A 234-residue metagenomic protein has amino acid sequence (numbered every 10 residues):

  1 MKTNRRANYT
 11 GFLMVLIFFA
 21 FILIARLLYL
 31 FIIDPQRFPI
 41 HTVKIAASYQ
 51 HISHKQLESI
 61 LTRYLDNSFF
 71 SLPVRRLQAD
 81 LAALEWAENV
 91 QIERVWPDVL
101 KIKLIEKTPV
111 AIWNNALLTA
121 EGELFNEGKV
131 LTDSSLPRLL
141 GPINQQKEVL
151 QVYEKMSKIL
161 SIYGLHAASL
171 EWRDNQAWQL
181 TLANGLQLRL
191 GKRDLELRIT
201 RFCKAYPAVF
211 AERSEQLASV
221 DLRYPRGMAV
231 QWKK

Functional and structural regions predicted by a protein language model:
M1-P39, A46-K55, Y64-L65, D174-K234: N-terminal positively charged amphipathic segments used for targeting/anchoring
M1-R6, G11, D98-K107, L118-V130 (+1 more regions): Short, surface-exposed, charge-dense and proline/glycine-enriched linear segments
N4-V15, F21-H51, S68-N115, E154 (+4 more regions): Periplasmic polypeptide-binding modules associated with outer-membrane biogenesis and secretion
A46-E85, N126-K129, D133-V152, K158 (+2 more regions): Periplasmic/extracytosolic POTRA-like scaffold domains at the N-termini of outer-membrane and outer-envelope
T62-L65, Q91, P109, A120-L124 (+4 more regions): Short, low-complexity, polar/charged sequence segments that are solvent-exposed and flexible
L100-A183, Q187: Extracytoplasmic segments of membrane-associated envelope/inner-membrane machinery
